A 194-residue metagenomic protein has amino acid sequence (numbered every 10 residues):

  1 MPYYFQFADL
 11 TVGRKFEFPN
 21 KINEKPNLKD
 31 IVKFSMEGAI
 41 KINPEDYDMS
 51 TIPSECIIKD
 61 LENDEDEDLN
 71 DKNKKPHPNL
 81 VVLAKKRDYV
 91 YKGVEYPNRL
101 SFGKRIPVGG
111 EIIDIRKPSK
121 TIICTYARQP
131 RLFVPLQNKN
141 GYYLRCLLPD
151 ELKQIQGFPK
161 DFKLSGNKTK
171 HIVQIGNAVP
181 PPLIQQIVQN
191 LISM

Functional and structural regions predicted by a protein language model:
M1-G13: Rossmann-like dinucleotide-binding core of oxidoreductases
K21-M194: C-terminal target-recognition/interaction regions appended to catalytic cores
